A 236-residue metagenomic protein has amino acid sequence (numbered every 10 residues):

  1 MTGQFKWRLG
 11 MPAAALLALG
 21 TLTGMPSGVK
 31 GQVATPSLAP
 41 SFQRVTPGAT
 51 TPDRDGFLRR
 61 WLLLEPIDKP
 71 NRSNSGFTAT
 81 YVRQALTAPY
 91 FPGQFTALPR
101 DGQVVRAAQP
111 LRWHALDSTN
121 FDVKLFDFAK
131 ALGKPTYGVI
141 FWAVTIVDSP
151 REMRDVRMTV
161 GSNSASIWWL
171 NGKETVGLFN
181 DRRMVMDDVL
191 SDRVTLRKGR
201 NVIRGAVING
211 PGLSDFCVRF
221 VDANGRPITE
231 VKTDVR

Functional and structural regions predicted by a protein language model:
T2-A15: Bacterial N-terminal signal peptides that target proteins for export
L19-G28: C-terminal segment of classical bacterial N-terminal signal peptides
G28-L125, G205-R236: Accessory carbohydrate-binding/adhesion or oligomerization-edge regions at the termini of glycan-active proteins
K130-F141, F179-V185: Extracellular beta-rich ligand/substrate-recognition surface
A143-V156, R193-K198: Extracellular and analogous surface-interaction loops
S149, M158-S162, V207-N209: Non-cytosolic beta-sheet module surface loops
R154-W169, I203: Aromatic-lined ligand-binding clefts that engage carbohydrates, nucleic acids, or primary amines
I167-R219: Beta-strand-rich ligand-recognition modules
